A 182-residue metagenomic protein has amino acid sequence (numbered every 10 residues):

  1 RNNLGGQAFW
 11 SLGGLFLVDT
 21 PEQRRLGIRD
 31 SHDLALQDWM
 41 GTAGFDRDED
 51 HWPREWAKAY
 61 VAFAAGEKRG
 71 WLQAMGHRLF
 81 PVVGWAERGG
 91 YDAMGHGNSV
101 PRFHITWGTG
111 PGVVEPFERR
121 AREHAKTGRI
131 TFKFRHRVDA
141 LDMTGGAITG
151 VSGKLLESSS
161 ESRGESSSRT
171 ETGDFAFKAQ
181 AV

Functional and structural regions predicted by a protein language model:
R1-L12: Glycine-rich FAD pyrophosphate-binding loop
N2, L15, E22-Q23, D139 (+1 more regions): Short, glycine-/Ser/Thr-/acidic-enriched flexible segments
A8-F9, V18, E22-R29, A86 (+3 more regions): General "foldedness" signal
W10-L12, L17, P21, G112 (+2 more regions): A broad "ordered helical/assembly scaffold" signature
L12-V61, M75, F80-P81: Glycine-rich active-site loop/strand segments that organize a redox cofactor
G13, K178-V182: Conserved acidic residues
A57-E165, R169-F175, A179: Conserved redox-cofactor binding core of oxidoreductases
